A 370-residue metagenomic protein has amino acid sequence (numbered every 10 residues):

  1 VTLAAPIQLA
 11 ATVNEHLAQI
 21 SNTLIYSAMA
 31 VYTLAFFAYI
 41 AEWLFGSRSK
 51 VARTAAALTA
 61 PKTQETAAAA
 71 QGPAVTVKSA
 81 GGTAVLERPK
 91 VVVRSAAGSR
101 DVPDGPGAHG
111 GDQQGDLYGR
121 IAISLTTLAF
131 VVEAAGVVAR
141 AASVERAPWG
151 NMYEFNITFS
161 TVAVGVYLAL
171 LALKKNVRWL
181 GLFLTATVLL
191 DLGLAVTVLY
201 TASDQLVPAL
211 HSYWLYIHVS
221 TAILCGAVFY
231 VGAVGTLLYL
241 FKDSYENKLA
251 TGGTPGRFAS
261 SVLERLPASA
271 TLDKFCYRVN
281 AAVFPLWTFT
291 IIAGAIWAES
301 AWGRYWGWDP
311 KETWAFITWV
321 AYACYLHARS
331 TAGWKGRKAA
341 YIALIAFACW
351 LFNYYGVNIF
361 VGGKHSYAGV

Functional and structural regions predicted by a protein language model:
V1-G303, G307-V370: Polytopic transmembrane helical bundles with strong interfacial aromatic enrichment
